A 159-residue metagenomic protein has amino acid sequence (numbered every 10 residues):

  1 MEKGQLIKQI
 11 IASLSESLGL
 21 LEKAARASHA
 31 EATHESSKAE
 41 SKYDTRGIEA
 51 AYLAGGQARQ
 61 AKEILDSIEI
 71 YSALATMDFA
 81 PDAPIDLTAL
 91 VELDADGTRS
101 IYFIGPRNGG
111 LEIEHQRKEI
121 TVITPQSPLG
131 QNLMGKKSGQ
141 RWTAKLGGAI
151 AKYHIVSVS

Functional and structural regions predicted by a protein language model:
M1, Q5, A27, K62-D78 (+1 more regions): Hydrophobic transmembrane alpha-helix bundles
M1-S67: Helix-rich terminal scaffold detector
Q5, Q9, E16, R99 (+3 more regions): Charged, alpha-helix-enriched surfaces in structured cytosolic catalytic cores of large nucleotide-utilizing machines
G55, R59-R99: Long amphipathic N-terminal alpha/beta scaffold segment
P81-T143: Non-DNA-binding regulatory cores of transcription-related proteins, predominantly C-terminal effector-binding
G97, K145-Y153: Short, charged beta-turn/beta-strand-edge "cap" motif at the junction between a beta-strand and an adjacent loop
I155-S159: Short, compositionally biased
